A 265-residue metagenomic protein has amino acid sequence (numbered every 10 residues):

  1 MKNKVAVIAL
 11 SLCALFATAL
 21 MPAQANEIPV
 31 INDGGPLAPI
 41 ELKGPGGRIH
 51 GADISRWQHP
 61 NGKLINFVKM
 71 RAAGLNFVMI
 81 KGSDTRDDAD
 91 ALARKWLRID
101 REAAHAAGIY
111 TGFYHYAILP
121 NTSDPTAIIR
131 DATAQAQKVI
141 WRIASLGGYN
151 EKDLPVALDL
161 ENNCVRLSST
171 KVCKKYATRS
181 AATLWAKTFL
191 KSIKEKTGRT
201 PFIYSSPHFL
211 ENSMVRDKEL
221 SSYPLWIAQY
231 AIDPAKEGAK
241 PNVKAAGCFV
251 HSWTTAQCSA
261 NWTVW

Functional and structural regions predicted by a protein language model:
M1-A9: Bacterial N-terminal signal peptides that target proteins for export
A9-T18: Bacterial N-terminal signal peptides
L20-A25: Sec/Tat signal peptide C-region and signal peptidase I cleavage site
N26-G44, I49, F67, L75 (+1 more regions): Surface-exposed substrate-engagement region within the catalytic domains of secreted or surface-exposed extracellular
V30-H115: N-terminal carbohydrate-binding/catalytic regions of secreted carbohydrate-active enzymes
R56-P60, F77, S83-D88, T111 (+4 more regions): Solvent-exposed loop/turn segments at secondary-structure junctions within structured extracellular/periplasmic domains
D90-L92, D124-I128, A177-T178: Short, solvent-exposed loop/turn segments at secondary-structure boundaries
A93-W96, A127-W141: Glycine-rich anion/phosphate-binding loops
